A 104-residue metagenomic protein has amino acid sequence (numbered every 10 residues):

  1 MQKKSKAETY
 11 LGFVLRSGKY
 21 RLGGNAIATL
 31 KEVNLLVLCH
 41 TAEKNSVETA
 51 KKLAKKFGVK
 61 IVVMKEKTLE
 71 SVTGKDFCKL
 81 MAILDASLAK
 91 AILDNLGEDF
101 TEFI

Functional and structural regions predicted by a protein language model:
M1-K3: Intrinsically disordered, low-complexity tails and linkers flanking structured domains
S5-L38: N-terminal first-folded block
V14, K55, T73-D76: Short glycine-enriched loop/turn motifs at secondary-structure junctions
T29, N45-T49, A91: Phosphate- and divalent-cation-binding pockets in alpha/beta enzyme and binding domains that engage nucleotide-derived
N34-L35, K60-V62, K79-L80: Structural motif
C39-T41, L84: Structural motif
A42-E70: Feature captures the catalytic cores and cofactor-binding loops of soluble hydro-lyases/lyases that act on carboxylate
E70-I104: C-terminal structural segments of small proteins and small subunits
